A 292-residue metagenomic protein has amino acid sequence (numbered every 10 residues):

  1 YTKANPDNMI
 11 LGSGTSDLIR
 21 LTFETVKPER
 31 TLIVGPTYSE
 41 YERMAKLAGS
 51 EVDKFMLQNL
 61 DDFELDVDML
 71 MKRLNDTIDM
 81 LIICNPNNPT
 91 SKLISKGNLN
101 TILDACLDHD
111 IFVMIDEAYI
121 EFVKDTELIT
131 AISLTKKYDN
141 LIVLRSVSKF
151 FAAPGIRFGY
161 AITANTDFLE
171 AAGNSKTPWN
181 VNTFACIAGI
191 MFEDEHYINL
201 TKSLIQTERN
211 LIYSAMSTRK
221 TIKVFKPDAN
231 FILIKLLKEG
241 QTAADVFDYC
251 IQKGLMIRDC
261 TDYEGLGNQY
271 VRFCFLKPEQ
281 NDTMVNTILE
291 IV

Functional and structural regions predicted by a protein language model:
Y1-R30: Phosphate-binding glycine-rich loop
N8, E24-I83: PLP-dependent aminotransferase-like
A48, D108-H109, Y138, R219 (+1 more regions): Helix C-cap/helix->beta junction micro-motif
N59-V123: Active-site phosphate-binding strand-loop segment of PLP-dependent enzymes
N140-F225: PLP-dependent aminotransferase class I/II
I205-Q206, R219-K253: Conserved PLP-binding catalytic core of the aspartate aminotransferase-like
Q252-K253, D262-V292: PLP-dependent enzyme catalytic core of the Aspartate aminotransferase-like
